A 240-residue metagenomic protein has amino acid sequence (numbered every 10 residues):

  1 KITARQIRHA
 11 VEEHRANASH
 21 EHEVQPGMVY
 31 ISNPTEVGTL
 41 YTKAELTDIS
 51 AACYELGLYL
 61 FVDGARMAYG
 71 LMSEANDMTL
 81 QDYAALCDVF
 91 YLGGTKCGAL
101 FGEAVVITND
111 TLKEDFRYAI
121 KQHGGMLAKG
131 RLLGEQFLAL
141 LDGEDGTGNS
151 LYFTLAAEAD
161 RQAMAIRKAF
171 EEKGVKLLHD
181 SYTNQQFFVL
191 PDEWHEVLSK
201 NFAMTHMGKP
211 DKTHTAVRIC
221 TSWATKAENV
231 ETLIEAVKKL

Functional and structural regions predicted by a protein language model:
K1-G27, I31-P34, Y41-D48: PLP-dependent aminotransferase-class I/II
H9, A44-E55, M78, D82-A85 (+4 more regions): Alpha-helical scaffolding segments of alpha/beta enzyme cores, especially the outer helices of TIM-barrel or partial
V24-P26, G57, H214: A general structural motif
Q25-T35, L40, M78-T183: Active-site C-terminal subdomain of aminotransferase-like
T35, R66-A68, K96, W223-T225: Active-site-proximal loop/turn and secondary-structure-junction residues that shape catalytic pockets, frequently
Y41-S73: Catalytic PLP-binding core of fold-type I/II PLP enzymes
M164-A165, A169-K238: Conserved C-terminal alpha-helix-loop-beta "cap" of PLP-dependent enzymes that closes/shapes the active-site mouth
